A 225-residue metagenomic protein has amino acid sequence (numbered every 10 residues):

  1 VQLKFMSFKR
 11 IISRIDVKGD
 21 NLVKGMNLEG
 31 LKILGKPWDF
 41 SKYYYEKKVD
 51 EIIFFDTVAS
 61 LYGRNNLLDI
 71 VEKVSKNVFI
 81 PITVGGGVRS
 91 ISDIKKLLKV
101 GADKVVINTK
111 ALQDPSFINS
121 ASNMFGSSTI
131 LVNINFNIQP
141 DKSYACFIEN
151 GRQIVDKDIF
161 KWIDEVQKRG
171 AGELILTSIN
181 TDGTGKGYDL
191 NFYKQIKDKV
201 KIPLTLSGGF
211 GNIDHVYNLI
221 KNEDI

Functional and structural regions predicted by a protein language model:
V1-F5: Short, Lys/Arg-enriched N-terminal segments with co-localized hydrophobic residues within the first ~10-30 amino acids
R10-R14, E51, F79-T83, K104-V106 (+5 more regions): Structural preference for beta-strand elements that scaffold enzyme active sites
I11, S60-S75, R89-K95, T109-I130 (+3 more regions): Active-site-adjacent beta->alpha loops and helix N-cap segments on the catalytic face of soluble alpha/beta enzymes
D16, Y44, I52, V84 (+5 more regions): Conserved, mostly hydrophobic/aromatic
V17-G19, V23-K24, L28, A102-L176 (+1 more regions): Conserved anion-binding
N27-Y45: Short catalytic helix/loop segments, enriched in acidic residues and glycine and frequently bearing histidine
K47, F55, N77, K99-G101 (+3 more regions): Structural motif
I82-T83, V88-G101, N191-Y193, K197-I225: Catalytic cores of alpha/beta
